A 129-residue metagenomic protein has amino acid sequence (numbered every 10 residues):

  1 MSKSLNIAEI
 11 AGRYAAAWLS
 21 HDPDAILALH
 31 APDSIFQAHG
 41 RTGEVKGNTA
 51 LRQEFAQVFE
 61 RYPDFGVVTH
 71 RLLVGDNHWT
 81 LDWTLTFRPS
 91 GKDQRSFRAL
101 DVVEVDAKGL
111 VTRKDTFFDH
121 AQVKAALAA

Functional and structural regions predicted by a protein language model:
M1-P32, L127-A129: Short, low-complexity N-terminal intrinsically disordered segments enriched in polar/charged residues
S4-L5, P23-D76: A solvent-exposed, acidic/Ser-Thr-rich amphipathic alpha-helical stretch
Y14, I26-L27, S34, G47 (+6 more regions): Hydrophobic pocket/interface hotspot
H30, L85-F87, D101, F118: Short beta-strand segments enriched in hydrophobic/aromatic residues within well-folded beta-rich domains
G66-V67, R95-D101: Short, surface-exposed coil-to-beta transition loops
D76-L85: A short hydrophobic beta-strand element
F87-S96: Short, cysteine-centered beta-strand-loop-beta hairpins and adjacent loop/turn segments enriched in charged/polar
R98, V102-A125: Short beta-strand edge/turn micro-motifs at domain boundaries
